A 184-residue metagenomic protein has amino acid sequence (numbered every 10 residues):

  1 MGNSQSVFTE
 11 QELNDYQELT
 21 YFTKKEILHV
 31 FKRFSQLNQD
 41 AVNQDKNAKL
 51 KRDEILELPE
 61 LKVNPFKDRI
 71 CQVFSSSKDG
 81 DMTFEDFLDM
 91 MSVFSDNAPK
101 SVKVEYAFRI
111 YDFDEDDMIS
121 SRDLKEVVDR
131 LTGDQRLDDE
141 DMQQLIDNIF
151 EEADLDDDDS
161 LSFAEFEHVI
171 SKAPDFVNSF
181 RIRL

Functional and structural regions predicted by a protein language model:
M1-C71, S75-S76: Eukaryote-specific detector of the first structured module of a protein
L37, V73-F74, R109-F113, E151-A153: Calcium-binding motifs, dominated by EF-hand helix-loop-helix domains
D45-N64, C71, M82-S95, A107-I110 (+2 more regions): Amphipathic regulatory helices of Ca2+-sensor modules
A98-V102: Short pre-active-site segment immediately N-terminal to the catalytic Zn-binding motif
D116, D154-D158: Acidic carboxylate motifs that coordinate Ca2+ or other divalent cations, activating on Asp/Glu
L137-E140, V177-R183: Flexible, disordered linker segments and immediate boundary regions flanking tandem C2H2 zinc-finger modules
D141-D147: Mid-core helix/loop region of P-loop NTP-binding domains shared across ATPases and GTPases
D147-I149, D156-D157: Accessory, usually C-terminal, subdomains that scaffold auxiliary metal cofactors
